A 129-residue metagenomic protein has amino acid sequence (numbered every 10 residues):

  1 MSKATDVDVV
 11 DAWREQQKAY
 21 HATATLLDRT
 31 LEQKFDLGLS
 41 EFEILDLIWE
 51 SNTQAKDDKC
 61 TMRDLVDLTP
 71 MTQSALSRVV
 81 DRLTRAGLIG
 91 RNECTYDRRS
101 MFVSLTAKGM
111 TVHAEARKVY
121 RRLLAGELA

Functional and structural regions predicted by a protein language model:
M1-F35, A86-L88: N-terminal leader segment of winged-helix/HTH proteins
T5-D8, L37, C60, L105: Alpha-helical hairpin
W13, L68, F102: Short aromatic/hydrophobic contact patches that present stacked aromatics for nucleic-acid/ligand binding
T25-T72: N-terminal helix-turn-helix DNA-binding core of bacterial DNA-binding proteins
M62, V80-D81: Short, hydrophobic-biased segments on the C-terminal half of alpha helices that form "recognition helices"
D81-A129: Charged, amphipathic alpha-helical coiled-coil/dimerization segments
